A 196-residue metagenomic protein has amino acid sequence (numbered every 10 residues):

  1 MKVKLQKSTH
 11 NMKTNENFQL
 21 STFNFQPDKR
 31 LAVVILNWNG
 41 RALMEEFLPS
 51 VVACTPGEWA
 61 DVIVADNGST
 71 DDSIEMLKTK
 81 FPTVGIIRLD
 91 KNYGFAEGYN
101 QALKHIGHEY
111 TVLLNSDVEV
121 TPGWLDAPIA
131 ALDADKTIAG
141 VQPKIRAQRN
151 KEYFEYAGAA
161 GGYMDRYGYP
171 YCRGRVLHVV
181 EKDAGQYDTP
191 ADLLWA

Functional and structural regions predicted by a protein language model:
R30-A32, D61: Cell-envelope/extracellular polymer assembly enzymes that use nucleotide-activated donors
P49-W59: Short, acidic, metal-binding catalytic loop of nucleotide-sugar glycosyltransferases
S50, D66-E75, K91: A conserved acidic beta->alpha catalytic loop
W59-G68, I87-L89: Short beta-strand/loop segment that forms part of the nucleotide-sugar
L89-I106, S116: Glycine-rich, basic loop-to-helix element that forms the pyrophosphate-binding segment of sugar-nucleotide handling
T111: Short aromatic/hydrophobic "clamp" motif used to bind/position activated sugar donors
E119-Y169: Conserved donor NDP-sugar-binding/catalytic core segment of glycosyltransferases
Y156, G162, R166-R173, L177-A196: A recurrent flexible, glycine/aromatic-enriched loop bordering the glycosyltransferase active site that acts as
